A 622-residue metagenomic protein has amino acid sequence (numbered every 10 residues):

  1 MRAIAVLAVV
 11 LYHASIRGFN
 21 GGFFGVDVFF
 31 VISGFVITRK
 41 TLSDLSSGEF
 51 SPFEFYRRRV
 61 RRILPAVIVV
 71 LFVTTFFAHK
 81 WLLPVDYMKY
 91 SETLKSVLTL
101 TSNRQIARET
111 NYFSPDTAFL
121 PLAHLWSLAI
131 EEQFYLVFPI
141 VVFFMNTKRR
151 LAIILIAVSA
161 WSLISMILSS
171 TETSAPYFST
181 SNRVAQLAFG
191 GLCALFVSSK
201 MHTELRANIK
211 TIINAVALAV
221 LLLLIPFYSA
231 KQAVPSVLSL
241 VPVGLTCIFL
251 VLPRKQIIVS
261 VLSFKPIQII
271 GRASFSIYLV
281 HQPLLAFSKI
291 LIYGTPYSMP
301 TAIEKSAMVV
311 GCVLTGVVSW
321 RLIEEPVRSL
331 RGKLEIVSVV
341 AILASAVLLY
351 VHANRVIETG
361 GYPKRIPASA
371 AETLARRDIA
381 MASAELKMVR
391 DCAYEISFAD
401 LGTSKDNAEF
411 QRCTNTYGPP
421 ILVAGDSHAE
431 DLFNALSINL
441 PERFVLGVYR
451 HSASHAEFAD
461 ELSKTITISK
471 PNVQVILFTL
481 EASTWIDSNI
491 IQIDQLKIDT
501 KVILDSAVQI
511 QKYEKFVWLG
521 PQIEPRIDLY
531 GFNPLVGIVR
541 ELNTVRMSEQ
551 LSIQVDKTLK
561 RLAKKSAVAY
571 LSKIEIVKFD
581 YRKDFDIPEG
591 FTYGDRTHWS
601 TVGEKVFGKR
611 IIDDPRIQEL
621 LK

Functional and structural regions predicted by a protein language model:
M1-G332, V340-V347: Membrane-interface helix/loop caps of multi-pass membrane proteins
L205, A230, I292-S306, V310-L314 (+2 more regions): Extracellular/periplasmic envelope-modification machinery, especially enzymes that add or remove acyl/ester groups on
